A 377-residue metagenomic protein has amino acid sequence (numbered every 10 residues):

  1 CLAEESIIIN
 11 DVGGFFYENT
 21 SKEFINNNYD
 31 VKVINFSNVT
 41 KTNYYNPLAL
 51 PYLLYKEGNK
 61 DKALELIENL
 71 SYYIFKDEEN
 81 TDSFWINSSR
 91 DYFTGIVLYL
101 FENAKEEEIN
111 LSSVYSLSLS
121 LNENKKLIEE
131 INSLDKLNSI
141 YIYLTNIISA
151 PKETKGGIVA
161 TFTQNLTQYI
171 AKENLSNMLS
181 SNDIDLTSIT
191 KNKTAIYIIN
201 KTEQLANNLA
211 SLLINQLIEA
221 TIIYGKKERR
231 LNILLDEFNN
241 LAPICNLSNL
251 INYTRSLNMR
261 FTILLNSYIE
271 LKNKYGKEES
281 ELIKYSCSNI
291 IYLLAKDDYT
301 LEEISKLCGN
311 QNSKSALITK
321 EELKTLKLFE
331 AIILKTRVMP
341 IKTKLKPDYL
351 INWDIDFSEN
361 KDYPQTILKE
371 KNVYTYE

Functional and structural regions predicted by a protein language model:
C1-F261, I269, K274-Y275, E321-K342 (+1 more regions): P-loop NTPase motor domains
Y115-L119, S288, G309: Short amphipathic alpha-helical surface patches that mediate protein-protein
L265: H-loop/switch region of ABC-family ATPase nucleotide-binding domains
E279-L307: Conserved P-loop NTPase catalytic core
I304-K327, A331: DNA transaction DNA-binding modules
P347: Short, surface-exposed polybasic-aromatic patches that bind anionic ligands, especially phosphate groups
